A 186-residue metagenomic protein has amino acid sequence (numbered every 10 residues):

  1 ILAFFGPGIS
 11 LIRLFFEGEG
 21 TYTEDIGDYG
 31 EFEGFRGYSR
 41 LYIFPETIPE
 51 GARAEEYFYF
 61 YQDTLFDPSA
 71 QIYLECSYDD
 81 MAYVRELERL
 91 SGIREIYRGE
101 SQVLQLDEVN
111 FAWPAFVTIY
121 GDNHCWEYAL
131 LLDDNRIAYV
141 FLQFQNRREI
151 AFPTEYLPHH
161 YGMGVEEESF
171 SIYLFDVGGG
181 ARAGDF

Functional and structural regions predicted by a protein language model:
F5-P7, E17-E19, I26-Y29, Y120 (+3 more regions): Feature targets compositionally biased, intrinsically disordered low-complexity regions with long contiguous runs
G6-A82: N-terminal export/targeting and maturation segments
Y83-L87: Hydrophobic side chains in well-ordered alpha-helices
E88-F186: Extracytoplasmic electrostatic interaction patches
